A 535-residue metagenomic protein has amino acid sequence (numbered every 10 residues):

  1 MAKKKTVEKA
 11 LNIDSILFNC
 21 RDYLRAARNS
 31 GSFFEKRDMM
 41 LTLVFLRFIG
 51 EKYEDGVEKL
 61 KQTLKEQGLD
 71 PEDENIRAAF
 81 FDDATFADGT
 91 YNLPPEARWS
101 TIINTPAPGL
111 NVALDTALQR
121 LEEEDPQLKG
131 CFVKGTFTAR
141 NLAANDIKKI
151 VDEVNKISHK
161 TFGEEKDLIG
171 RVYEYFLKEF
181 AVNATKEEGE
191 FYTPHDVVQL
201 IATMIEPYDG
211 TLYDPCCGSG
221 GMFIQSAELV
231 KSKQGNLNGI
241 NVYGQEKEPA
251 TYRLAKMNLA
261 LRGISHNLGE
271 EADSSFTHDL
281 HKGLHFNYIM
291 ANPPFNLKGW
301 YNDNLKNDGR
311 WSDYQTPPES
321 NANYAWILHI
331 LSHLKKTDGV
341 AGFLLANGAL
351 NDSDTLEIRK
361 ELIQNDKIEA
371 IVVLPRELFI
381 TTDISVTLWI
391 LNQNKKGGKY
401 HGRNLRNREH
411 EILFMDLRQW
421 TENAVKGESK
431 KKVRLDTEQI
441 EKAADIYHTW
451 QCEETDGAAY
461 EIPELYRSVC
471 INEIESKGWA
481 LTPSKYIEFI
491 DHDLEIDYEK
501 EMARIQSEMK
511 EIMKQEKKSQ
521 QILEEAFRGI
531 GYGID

Functional and structural regions predicted by a protein language model:
M1-Y208, N267, E271-L280, V373-R376 (+5 more regions): Non-catalytic, mostly N-terminal accessory regions of nucleic-acid modification and defense proteins
N19, S32-F48, Y252, E270 (+1 more regions): Conserved Class I SAM-dependent methyltransferase catalytic core
S30, W300-N321, A346-S353, P375-T381 (+3 more regions): Short, contiguous acidic/charged loop-to-helix segments that flank catalytic cores in large enzymes
Y53, V230-Q234, L334: Active-site catalytic pocket residues across diverse enzymes, especially alpha/beta-hydrolases
E187-A291, N296-W300, L305-D313, A325 (+3 more regions): Conserved S-adenosyl-L-methionine
I224, R253, A291-P293, Y324-L328 (+11 more regions): Feature representing long, continuous alpha-helical segments
N287, I384-L391, E428-L435: Short, surface-exposed amphipathic charged segments that create phosphate/polyanion-binding patches used for binding
G299-N302, G339-G342, D352-L356, I371-V372 (+4 more regions): Extended hydrophobic-aromatic, low-complexity segments
